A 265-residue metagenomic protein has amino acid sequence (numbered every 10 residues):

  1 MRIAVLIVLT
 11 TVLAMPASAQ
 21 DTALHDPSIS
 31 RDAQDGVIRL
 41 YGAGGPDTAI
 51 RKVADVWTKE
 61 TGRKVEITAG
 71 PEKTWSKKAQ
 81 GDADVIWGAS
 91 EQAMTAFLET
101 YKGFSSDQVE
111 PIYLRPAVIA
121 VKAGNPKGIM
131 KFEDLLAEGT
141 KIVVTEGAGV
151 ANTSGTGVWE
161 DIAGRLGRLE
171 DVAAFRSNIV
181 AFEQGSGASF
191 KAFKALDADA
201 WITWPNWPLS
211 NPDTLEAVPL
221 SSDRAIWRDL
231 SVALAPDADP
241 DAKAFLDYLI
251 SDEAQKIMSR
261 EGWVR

Functional and structural regions predicted by a protein language model:
A4-A14: Bacterial N-terminal signal peptides
D21-V144, A148: N-terminal segment of the mature folded domain
G44, T68-K78, E170-K191: Short helix-initiation/N-cap motifs at beta->coil->alpha
A54-K59, F132-E183: Ligand-binding cleft/hinge of the Venus flytrap
E91-T100, K191-P219: A ligand-binding cleft/hinge motif common to bilobed small-molecule-binding domains
L114-P116, L209-L246, R265: Periplasmic-binding protein-like
A123-M130, G149-A151, R168, D237-K243: Short helix-loop capping/hinge motifs at secondary-structure junctions, enriched in acidic/polar residues
T145-G147, L249-R265: Periplasmic-binding protein-like
